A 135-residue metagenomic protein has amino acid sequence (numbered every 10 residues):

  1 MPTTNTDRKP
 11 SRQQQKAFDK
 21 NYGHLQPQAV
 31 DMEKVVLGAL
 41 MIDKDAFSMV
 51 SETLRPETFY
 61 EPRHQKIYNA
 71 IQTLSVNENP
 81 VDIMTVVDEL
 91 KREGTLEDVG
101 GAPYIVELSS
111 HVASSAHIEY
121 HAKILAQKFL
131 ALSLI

Functional and structural regions predicted by a protein language model:
M1-L130: Noncatalytic partner-interaction/assembly domains of nucleic-acid and motor enzyme complexes, especially the accessory
S133: Extended, charged alpha/beta regions that create polyanion-binding interfaces
